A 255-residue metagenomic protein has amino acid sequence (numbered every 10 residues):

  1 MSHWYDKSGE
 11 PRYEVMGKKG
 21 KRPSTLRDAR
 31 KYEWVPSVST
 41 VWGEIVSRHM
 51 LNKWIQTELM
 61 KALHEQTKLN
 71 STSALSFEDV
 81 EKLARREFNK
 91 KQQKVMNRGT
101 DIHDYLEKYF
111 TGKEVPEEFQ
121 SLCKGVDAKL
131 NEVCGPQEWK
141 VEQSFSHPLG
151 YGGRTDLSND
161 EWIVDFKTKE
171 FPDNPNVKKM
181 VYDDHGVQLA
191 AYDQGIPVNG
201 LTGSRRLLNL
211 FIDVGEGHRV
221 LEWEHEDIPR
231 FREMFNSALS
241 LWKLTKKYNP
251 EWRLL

Functional and structural regions predicted by a protein language model:
M1-G152: Metal-dependent nuclease catalytic cores that hydrolyze phosphodiester bonds in DNA/RNA, characterized by
W139-P250: Mg2+/Mn2+-dependent nuclease catalytic core
